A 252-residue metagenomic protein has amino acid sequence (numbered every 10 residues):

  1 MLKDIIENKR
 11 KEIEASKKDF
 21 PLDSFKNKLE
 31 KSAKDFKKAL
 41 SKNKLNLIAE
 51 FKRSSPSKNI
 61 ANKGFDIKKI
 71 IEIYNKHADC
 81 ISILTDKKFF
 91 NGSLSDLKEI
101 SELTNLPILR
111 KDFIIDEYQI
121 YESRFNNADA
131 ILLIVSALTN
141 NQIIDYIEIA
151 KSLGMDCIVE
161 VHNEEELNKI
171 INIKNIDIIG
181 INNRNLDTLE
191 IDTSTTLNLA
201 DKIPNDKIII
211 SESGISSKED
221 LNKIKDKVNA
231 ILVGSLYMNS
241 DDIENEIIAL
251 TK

Functional and structural regions predicted by a protein language model:
M1-I108, I115-Y118, M155-I176, D187-T196 (+3 more regions): Conserved N-terminal beta1-alpha1 strand-loop-helix module at the mouth
H77-A78, L103-L106, F125-I131, K151-M155 (+3 more regions): Glycine-enriched alpha-helix->loop->beta-strand junction motifs that scaffold or abut catalytic
I83, R110, S211, L232-V233: A structural signal for the hydrophobic beta-strands that form the central parallel beta-sheet of Rossmann-like
D96-E99, E122, D145-Y146, K169 (+1 more regions): A short acidic, amphipathic alpha-helical/loop segment
L106-D116, I134-V135, Y146-I149: Glycine- and Gly-Pro-enriched alpha-helical subdomains that act as flexible, kink-prone "lid/hinge" or packing modules
F125-Q142, G180-T188, V228-I247: Glycine-rich phosphate-binding active-site loops on the catalytic face of alpha/beta enzymes
I143-A150, D156, E166: Extended, non-catalytic scaffold segments that flank or surround catalytic motifs
I178-K225: Catalytic-face loop-and-helix region of soluble metabolic enzyme cores
